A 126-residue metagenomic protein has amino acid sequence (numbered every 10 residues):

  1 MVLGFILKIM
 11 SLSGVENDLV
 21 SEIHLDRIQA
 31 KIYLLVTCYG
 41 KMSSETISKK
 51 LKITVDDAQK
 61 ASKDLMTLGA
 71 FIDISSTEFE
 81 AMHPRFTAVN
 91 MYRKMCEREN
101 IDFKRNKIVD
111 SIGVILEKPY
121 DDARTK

Functional and structural regions predicted by a protein language model:
F5-K31: Short alpha-helical segments that sit at the start of domains
L19-Q29, S43, D73-C96: Short, cationic-aromatic polyanion-contact patches
A30, L34, Q59-S62: Short, well-structured alpha-helical segments
V36-G40: Short helix-to-turn junction characteristic of helix-turn-helix DNA-binding domains, especially the helix
E45-L51: A short acidic, leucine-rich amphipathic alpha-helix
K52-T67: Short amphipathic alpha-helical interaction segments
G69-F71: Short, Lys/Arg-enriched C-terminal cap helix and immediately downstream tail that follows
M91-K126: Amphipathic alpha-helical dimerization/coiled-coil segments that flank or bridge DNA-binding/regulatory modules
